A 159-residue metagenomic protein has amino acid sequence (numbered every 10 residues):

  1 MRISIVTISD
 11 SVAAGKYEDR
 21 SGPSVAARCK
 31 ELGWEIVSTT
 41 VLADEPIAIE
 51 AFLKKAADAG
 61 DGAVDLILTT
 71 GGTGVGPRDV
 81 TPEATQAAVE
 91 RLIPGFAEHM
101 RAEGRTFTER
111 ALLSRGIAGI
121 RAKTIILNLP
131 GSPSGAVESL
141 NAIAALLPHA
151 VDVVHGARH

Functional and structural regions predicted by a protein language model:
M1-H159: Non-catalytic beta/alpha edge segments that cap or flank active sites
